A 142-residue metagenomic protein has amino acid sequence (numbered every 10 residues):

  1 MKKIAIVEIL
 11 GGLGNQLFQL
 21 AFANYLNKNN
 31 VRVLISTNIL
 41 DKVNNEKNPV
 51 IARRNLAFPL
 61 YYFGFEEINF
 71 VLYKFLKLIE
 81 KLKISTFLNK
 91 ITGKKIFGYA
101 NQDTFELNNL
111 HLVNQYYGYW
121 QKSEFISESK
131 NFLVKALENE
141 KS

Functional and structural regions predicted by a protein language model:
K2-E8, V33-I35, S142: Short hydrophobic beta-strand segments
K2-K3, K47-S142: Secretory-pathway luminal glycosyltransferase catalytic domains
E8-F18: A short, glycine/small-residue-rich beta-strand->loop->alpha-helix junction that serves as a flexible
G14-Q16, K42-E46: Short catalytic/ligand-binding loop motif for oxyanion handling, primarily in non-cytosolic enzymes, centered on
F18-L26: Short amphipathic alpha-helix
L26-N29, K42, S85: Generic N-terminal helix/loop capping motif
K28-V33, G64-E66: Structural alpha-beta junctions
V31-N44: A short beta-strand-loop structural module common to alpha/beta enzyme folds
